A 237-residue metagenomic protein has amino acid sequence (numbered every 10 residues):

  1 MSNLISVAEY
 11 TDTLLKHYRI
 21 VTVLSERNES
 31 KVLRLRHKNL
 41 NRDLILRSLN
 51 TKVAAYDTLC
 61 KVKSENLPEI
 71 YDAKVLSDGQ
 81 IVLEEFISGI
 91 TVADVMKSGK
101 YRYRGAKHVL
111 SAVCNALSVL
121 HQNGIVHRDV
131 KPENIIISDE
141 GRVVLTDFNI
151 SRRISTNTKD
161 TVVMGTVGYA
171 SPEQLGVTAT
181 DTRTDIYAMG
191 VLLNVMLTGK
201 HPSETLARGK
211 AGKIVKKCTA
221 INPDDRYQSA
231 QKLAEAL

Functional and structural regions predicted by a protein language model:
V21-D57: ATP-binding glycine-rich loop module of kinase domains
K63-D72: Conserved HxN/HPN-centered segment at the entrance to the catalytic loop of eukaryotic protein kinase-like domains
S77-T91: Conserved short submotifs of the Hanks-type protein kinase catalytic core that shape the nucleotide-binding pocket
V109-L110: Activation segment signature within eukaryotic-like protein kinase domains
H121-I137: Catalytic-loop of the protein kinase fold
D160-E173: Conserved activation segment of eukaryotic-like protein kinases, specifically the C-terminal portion of the activation
R226: Conserved HRD-motif arginine in the catalytic loop of eukaryotic-like protein kinases
